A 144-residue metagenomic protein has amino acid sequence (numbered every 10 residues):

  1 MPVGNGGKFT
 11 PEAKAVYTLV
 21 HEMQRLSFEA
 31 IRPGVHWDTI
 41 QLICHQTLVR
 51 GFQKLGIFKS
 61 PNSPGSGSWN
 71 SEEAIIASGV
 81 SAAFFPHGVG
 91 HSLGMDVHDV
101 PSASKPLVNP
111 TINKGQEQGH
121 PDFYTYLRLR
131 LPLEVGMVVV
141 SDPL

Functional and structural regions predicted by a protein language model:
M1-L144: Active-site neighborhoods and metal-handling regions in enzymes and metal-associated proteins
